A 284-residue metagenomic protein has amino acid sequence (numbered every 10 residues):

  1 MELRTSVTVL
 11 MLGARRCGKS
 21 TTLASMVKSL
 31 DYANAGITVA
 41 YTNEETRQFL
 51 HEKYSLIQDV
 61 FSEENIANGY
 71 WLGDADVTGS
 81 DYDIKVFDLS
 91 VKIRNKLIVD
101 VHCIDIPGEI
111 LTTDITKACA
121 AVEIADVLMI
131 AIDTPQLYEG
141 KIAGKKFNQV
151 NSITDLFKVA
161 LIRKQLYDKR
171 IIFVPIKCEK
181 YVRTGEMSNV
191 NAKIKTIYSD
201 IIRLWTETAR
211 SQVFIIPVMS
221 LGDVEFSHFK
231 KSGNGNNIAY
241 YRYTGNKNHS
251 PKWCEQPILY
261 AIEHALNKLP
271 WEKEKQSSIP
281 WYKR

Functional and structural regions predicted by a protein language model:
M1-E2, G79-D81, I93, C119-V122 (+2 more regions): A general structural signal for short secondary-structure junctions and capping/turn motifs
M1-S80, K92-V101: Conserved G1/Walker A P-loop phosphate-binding module
S6-T8, V86-D88, I98, R170 (+1 more regions): Beta-strand-rich binding-surface signature of beta-sandwich/beta-barrel folds used to engage anionic ligands
T8, L12-R16, G108-V122, A143-F147 (+1 more regions): Short, charged/polar micro-motifs that form catalytic or ligand-binding hotspots
K28, G108, E179: Active-site micro-motifs of SAM-dependent methyltransferase domains
D74-I130, Q136-I142: Switch II of P-loop NTPase G domains
I124-R284: Conserved GTP-binding G-domain of TRAFAC-class P-loop NTPases and closely related GTPase folds
